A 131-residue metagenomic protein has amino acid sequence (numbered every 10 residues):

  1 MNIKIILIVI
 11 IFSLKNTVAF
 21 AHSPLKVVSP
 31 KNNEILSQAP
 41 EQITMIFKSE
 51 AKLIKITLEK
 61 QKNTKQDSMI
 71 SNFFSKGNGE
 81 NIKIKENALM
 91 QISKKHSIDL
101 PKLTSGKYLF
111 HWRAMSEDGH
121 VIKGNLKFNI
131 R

Functional and structural regions predicted by a protein language model:
M1-L7: Positively charged n-region of N-terminal signal peptides that target proteins for export
I8-V9, A19: Cleavable N-terminal signal peptides
F20-E41, R131: N-terminal edge beta-strand
V28, I43, I54-I56: Generic beta-strand hydrophobic packing signal
L36-Q38, A51-L126: Acidic, low-complexity Ser/Thr/Gly/Pro-rich repeat segments typical of extracellular/periplasmic and surface-exposed
T44-S49: A short glycine/threonine-centered beta-strand motif
